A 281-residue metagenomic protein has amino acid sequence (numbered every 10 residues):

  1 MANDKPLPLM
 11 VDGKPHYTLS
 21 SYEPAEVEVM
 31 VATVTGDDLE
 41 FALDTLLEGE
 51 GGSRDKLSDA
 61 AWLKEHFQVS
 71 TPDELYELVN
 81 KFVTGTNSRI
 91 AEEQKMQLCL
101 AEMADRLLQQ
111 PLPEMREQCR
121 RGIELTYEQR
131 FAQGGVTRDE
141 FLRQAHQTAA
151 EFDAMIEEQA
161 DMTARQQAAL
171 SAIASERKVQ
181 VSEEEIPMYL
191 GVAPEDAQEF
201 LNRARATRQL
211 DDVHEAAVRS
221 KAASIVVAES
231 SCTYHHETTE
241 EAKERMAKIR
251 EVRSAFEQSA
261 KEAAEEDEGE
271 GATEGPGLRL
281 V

Functional and structural regions predicted by a protein language model:
M1-V281: FKBP-type peptidyl-prolyl cis-trans isomerases
